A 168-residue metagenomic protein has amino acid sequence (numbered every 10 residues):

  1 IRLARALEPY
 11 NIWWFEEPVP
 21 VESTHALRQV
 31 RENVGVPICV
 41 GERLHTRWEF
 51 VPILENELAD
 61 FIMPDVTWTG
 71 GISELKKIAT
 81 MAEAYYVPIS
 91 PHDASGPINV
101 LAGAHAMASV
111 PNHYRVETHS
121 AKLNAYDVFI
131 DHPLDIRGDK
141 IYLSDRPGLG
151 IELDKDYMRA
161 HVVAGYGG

Functional and structural regions predicted by a protein language model:
I1: Adenosine-nucleotide cofactor-binding segment
R5-E8, W14, P20-K140: Shared catalytic-loop signature of beta/alpha-barrel
I130-G168: C-terminal extensions of enzymes
